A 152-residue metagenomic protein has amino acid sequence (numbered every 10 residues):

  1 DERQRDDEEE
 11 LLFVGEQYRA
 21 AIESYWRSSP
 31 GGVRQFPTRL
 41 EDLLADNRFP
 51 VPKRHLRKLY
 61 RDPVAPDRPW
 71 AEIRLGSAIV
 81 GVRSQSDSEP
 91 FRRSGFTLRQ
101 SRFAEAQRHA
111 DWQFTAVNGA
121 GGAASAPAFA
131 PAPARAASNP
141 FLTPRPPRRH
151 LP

Functional and structural regions predicted by a protein language model:
D1-E16: Aliphatic-rich helix starts adjacent to a transmembrane/signal segment
E16-P152: Low-complexity, acidic interaction segments enriched in glycine
